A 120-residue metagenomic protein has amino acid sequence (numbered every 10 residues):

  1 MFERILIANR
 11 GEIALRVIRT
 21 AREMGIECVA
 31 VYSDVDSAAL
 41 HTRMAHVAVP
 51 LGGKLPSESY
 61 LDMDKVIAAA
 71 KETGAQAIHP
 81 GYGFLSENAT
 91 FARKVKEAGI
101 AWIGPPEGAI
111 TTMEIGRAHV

Functional and structural regions predicted by a protein language model:
M1-H119: N-terminal beta-alpha lobe that positions the nucleotide/phosphoryl donor in ATP/NTP-coupled carboxylate activation
